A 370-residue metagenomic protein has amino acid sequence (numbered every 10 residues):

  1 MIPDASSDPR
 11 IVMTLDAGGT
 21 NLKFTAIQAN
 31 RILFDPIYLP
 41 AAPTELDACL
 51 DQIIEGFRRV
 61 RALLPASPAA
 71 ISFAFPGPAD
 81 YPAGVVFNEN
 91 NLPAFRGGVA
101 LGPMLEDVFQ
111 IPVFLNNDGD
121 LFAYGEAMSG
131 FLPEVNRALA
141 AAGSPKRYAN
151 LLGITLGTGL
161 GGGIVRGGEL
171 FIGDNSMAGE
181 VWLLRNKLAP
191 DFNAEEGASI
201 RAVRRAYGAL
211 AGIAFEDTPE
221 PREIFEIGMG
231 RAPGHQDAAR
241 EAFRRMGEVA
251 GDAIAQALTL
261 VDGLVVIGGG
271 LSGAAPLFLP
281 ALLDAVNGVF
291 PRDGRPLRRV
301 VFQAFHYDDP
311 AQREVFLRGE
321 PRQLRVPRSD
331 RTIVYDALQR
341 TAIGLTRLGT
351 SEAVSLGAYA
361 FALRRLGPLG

Functional and structural regions predicted by a protein language model:
M1-A70, Y81-A83, D107-Q110, A140-S144 (+1 more regions): ATP-binding/phosphotransfer module of carbohydrate and carboxylate kinases, centering on a glycine-rich
I71-S72, P78-N193, G197, S351-G370: Phosphate-binding/catalytic loop of phosphoryl-transfer enzymes
